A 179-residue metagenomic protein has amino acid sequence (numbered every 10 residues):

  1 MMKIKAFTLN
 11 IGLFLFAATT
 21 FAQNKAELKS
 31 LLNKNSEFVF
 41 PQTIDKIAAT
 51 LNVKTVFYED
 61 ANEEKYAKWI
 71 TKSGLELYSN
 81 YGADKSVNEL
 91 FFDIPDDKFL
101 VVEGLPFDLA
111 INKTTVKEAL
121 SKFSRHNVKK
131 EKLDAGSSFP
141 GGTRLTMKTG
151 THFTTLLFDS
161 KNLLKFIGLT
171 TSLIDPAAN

Functional and structural regions predicted by a protein language model:
M1-A26: Bacterial Sec-dependent N-terminal signal peptides
F21-A135, F139, F158-N179: Short helix/turn-capping signatures at newly exposed starts of structured segments
W69-T71, L145-K148: Short beta-strand element of the conserved SAM-dependent methyltransferase core
G142-T143, T149-L157: Low-complexity, intrinsically disordered Gly/Pro/Thr-rich segments
